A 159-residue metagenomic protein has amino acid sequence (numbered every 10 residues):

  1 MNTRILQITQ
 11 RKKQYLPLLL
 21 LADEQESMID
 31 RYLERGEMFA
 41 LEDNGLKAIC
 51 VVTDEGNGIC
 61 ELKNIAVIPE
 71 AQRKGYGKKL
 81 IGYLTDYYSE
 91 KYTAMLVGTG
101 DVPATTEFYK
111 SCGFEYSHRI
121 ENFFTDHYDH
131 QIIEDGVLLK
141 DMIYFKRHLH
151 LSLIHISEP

Functional and structural regions predicted by a protein language model:
N2-R4: Extreme N-terminal starter segment of soluble prokaryotic enzymes
L6-P69, I81: Acetyl-CoA-dependent GNAT
G36, L139-Y144: Short hydrophobic/aromatic beta-strand or adjacent loop that forms the aromatic wall/cage of a ligand/substrate-binding
A71, G75-Y83: Conserved acetyl-CoA pyrophosphate-binding loop and the N-cap/start of the following alpha-helix in GNAT-like
Y88-D101: Conserved GNAT acetyl-CoA-binding A-motif
L96-G98, K110, E115-L138: Conserved catalytic-core motifs of GNAT/GCN5-like acyltransferases
I154-P159: Conserved small/polar residues in nucleotide/adenosyl-binding loops
